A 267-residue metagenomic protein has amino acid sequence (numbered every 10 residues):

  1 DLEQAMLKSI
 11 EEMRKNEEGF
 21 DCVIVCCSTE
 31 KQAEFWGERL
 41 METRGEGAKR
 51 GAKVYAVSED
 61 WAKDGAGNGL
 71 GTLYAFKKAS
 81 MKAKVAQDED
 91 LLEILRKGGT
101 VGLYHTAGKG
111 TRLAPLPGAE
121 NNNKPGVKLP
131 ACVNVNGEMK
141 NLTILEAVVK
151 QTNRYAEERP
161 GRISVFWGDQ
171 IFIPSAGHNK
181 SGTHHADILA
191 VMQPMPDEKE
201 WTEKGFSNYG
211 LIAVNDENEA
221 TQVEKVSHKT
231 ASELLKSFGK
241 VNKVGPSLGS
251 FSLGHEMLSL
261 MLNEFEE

Functional and structural regions predicted by a protein language model:
D1-E267: Unchanged
